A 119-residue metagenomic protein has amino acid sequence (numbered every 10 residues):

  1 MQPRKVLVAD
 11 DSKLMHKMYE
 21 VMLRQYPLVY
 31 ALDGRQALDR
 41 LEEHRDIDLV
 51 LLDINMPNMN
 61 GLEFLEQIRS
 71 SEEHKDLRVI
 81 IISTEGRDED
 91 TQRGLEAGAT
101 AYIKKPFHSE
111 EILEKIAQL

Functional and structural regions predicted by a protein language model:
A9-D10, A31, V50-D53: Conserved sequence signature across two-component system core domains
K13-Y30: Two-component/phosphorelay signaling modules centered on CheY-like receiver
Y30-L49: Acidic, metal-coordinating helix/loop segments flanking the phosphotransfer/catalytic sites of two-component signaling
M56: Receiver (REC) domain active-site loop signature in two-component systems and cognate sites in sensor histidine kinases
F107-I116: C-terminal output helix
